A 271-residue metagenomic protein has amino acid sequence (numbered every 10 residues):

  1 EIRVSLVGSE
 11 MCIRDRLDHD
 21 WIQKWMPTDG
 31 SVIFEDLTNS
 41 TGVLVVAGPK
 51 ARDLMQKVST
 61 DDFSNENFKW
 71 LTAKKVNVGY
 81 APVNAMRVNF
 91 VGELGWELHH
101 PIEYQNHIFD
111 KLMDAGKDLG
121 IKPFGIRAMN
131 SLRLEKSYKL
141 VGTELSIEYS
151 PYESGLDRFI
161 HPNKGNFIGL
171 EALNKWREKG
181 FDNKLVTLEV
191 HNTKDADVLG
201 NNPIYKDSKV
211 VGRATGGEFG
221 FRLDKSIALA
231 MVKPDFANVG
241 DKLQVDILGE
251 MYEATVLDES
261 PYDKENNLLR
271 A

Functional and structural regions predicted by a protein language model:
E1-I13: Single conserved hydrophobic/aromatic residue that forms the stacking wall/gate of nucleotide- or nucleobase-binding
G8-E10, W96-L98, K225-V232: A generic structural motif
S9, A47, E189: Short beta-strand segments
D15-L17, E93-L94, Q105-H107, R133 (+3 more regions): Flexible loop/turn segments at secondary-structure boundaries
R16-D18, R52-M55, Y104-K111, A196-L199 (+1 more regions): Short, conserved charged micro-motifs
M26, S31-R177, F181: Glycine-rich, acidic
Y149, E153-A271: Glycine-rich, small/acidic residue-mixed loop/short-helix segments
